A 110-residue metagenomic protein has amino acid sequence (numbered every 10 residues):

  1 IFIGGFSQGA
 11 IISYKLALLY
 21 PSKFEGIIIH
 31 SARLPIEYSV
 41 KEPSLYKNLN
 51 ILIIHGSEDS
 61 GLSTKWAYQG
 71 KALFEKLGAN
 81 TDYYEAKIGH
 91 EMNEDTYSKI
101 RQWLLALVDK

Functional and structural regions predicted by a protein language model:
G4, I28-S31, I54, A86: Alpha/beta-hydrolase-fold catalytic nucleophile elbow
G4-G9, S13: Gly/Ala-rich beta-loop-alpha elbow adjacent to hydrolase catalytic centers
K15-L19: Active-site signature of alpha/beta-hydrolase-fold catalytic machinery across serine- and Asp/Cys-nucleophile hydrolases
S22-P35: A conserved short beta-strand
A32-I51: Flexible "cap/lid" loop of the alpha/beta hydrolase fold
V40, T64-K65: Conserved catalytic-core motifs of eukaryotic protein kinase domains, centered on the activation segment
L52, K65-K110: C-terminal catalytic histidine-bearing segment of alpha/beta-hydrolase fold enzymes
L52-H55, D59: Short beta-strand/loop motif that positions the catalytic acidic residue of the alpha/beta-hydrolase fold
